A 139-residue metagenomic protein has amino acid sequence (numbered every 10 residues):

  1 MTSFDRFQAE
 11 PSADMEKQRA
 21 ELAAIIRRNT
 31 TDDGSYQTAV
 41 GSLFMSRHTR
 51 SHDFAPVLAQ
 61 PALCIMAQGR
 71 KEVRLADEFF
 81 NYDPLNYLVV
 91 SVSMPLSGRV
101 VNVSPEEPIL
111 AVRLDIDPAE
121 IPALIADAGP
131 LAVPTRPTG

Functional and structural regions predicted by a protein language model:
M1-F4, D33, P84: Generic intrinsically disordered, low-complexity segments enriched for polar/acidic and small residues
T2-Q18, I121-G139: Amphipathic alpha-helical segments enriched in hydrophobic/aromatic residues interleaved with Lys/Arg
Q8, S12, T31, T49 (+1 more regions): Residues at structural and domain junctions
D14-R50: N-terminal, Lys/Arg-enriched amphipathic/low-complexity engagement segments that precede the first folded domain
N29, V89, T138-G139: Residue-level detector of solvent-exposed, low-hydrophobicity positions
Y36-P134: N-terminal regulatory/effector-sensing and dimerization cores that precede helix-turn-helix DNA-binding domains
